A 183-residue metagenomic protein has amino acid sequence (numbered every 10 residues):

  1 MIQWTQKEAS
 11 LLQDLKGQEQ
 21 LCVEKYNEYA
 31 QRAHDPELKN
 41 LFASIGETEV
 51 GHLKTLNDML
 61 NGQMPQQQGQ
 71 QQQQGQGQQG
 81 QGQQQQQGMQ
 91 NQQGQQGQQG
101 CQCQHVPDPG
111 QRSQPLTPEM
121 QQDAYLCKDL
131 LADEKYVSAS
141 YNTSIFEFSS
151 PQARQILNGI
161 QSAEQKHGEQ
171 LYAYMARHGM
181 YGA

Functional and structural regions predicted by a protein language model:
M1, Q63, H105-P109, L116 (+3 more regions): Long, compositionally biased, intrinsically disordered segments
M1-I2, A183: Absolute protein N-terminus
I2-G62: N-terminal leader and targeting sequences that precede the mature domain
E8-R32, Q92-G159: Acidic/histidine-rich alpha-helical segments that form the ligand environment of transition-metal centers
G17, S44-G51, D129-A132, G159-K166: DHp/HisKA dimerization-phosphoacceptor four-helix bundle of two-component histidine kinases and homologous
P36-C103, Q165-G179: Conserved alpha-helical segments that form or flank metal/cofactor-binding pockets of metalloenzymes
P151-Q165, E169, A173, G182: Intrinsically disordered, compositionally biased tail regions
